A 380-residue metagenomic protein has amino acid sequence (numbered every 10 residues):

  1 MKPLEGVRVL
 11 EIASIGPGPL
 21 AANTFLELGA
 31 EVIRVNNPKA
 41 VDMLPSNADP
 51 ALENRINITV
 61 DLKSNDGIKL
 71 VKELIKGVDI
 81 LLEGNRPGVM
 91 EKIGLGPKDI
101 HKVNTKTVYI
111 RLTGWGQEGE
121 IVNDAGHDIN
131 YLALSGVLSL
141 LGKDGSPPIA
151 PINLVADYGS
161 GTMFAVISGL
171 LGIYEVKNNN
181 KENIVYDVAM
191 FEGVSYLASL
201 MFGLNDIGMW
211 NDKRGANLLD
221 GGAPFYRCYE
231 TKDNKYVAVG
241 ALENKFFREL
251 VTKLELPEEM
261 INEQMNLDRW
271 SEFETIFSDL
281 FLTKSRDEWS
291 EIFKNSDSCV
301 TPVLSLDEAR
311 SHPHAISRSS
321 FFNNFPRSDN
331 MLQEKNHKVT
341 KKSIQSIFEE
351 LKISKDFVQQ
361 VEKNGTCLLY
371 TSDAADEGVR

Functional and structural regions predicted by a protein language model:
M1-K39, K72, H101, V108-I110 (+1 more regions): Acyl-CoA thioester-binding alpha/beta core of soluble enzymes
P19, D42, K92, Q117-G119 (+1 more regions): Generic structural signal for helix capping and beta-alpha/helix-loop junctions
T24-L28, E91-V237, A241: Active-site-adjacent "lid/gating" segments in soluble enzymes
A30, R34-N57: Glycine-rich phosphate-binding loop and adjoining beta1-alpha1-beta2 segment of Rossmann-like nucleotide-binding folds
N37-P38, L62, G114: Active-site loop/turn elements of alpha/beta-hydrolase fold enzymes, especially the short glycine-/histidine-rich
D49-I68, E73, Y131-S139, N323-H337: Redox-cofactor-proximal catalytic regions of oxidoreductases
A51-H101: A structured beta-alpha segment of the ubiquitous adenosine-cofactor-binding alpha/beta core
Y370-R380: Single conserved hydrophobic/aromatic residue that forms the stacking wall/gate of nucleotide- or nucleobase-binding
